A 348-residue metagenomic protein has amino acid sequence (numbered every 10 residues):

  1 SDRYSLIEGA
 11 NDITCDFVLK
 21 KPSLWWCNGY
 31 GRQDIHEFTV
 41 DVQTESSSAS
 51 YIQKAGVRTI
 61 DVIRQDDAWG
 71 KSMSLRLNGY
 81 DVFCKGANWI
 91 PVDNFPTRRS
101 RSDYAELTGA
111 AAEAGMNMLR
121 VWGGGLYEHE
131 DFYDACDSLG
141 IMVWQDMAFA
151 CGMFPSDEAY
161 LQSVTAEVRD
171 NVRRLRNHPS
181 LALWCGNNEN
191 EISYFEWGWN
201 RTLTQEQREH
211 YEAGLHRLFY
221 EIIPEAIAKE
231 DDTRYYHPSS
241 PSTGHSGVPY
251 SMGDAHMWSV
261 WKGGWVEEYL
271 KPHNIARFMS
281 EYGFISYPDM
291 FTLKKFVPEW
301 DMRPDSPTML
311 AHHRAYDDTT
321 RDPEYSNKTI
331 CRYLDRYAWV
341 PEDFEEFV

Functional and structural regions predicted by a protein language model:
S1-L119, S138, W258: Secreted/periplasmic carbohydrate-active enzymes, especially glycoside hydrolases
F17-L24, H36, F83-N88, F95 (+3 more regions): Short N-terminal secondary-structure initiator segments
L24-W26, T108, D170-V172, W265-V266: Generic recognition of flexible, low-complexity loop/linker segments
W26, F154, E209, A213 (+1 more regions): Active-site oxyanion-binding pockets that recognize sulfate/phosphate
W26-C27, D61, A148-A150, P155 (+3 more regions): Generic, ordered loop/turn and secondary-structure boundary motif
R32, N177, D232, H273-N274: Residue-level preference for short coil/turn positions at secondary-structure junctions
W69-Y235, S240-S242, S246-G247: Active-site mouth of glycoside hydrolases
W184, E191, L218, E225-A228 (+1 more regions): Substrate-binding clefts and catalytic carboxylate motifs of secreted carbohydrate-active enzymes
